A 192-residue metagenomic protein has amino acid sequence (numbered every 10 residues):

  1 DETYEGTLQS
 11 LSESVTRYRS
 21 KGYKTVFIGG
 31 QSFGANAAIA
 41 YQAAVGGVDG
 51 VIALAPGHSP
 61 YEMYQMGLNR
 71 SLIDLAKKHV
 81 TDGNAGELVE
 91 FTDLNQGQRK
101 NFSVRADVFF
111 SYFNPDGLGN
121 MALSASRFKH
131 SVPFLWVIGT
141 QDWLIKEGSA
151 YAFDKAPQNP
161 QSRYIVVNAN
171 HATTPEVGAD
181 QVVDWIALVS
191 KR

Functional and structural regions predicted by a protein language model:
E2-K21: Alpha/beta-hydrolase active-site loop
K21-S32: Alpha/beta-hydrolase fold nucleophile elbow
A35-G46: Short glycine-enriched nucleophile-adjacent loop and the immediately C-terminal alpha-helix near the catalytic center
I52-E62: Active-site nucleophile loop of the alpha/beta-hydrolase fold
D107-S126: Active-site nucleophile elbow and catalytic-triad environment of alpha/beta-hydrolase enzymes
F128-H130, W136-I138: Short beta-strand/loop motif that positions the catalytic acidic residue of the alpha/beta-hydrolase fold
W143-S149, T174: Conserved alpha/beta-hydrolase "acid-adjacent" motif
A169-A179: Catalytic histidine-centered segment of alpha/beta-hydrolase-like enzymes
